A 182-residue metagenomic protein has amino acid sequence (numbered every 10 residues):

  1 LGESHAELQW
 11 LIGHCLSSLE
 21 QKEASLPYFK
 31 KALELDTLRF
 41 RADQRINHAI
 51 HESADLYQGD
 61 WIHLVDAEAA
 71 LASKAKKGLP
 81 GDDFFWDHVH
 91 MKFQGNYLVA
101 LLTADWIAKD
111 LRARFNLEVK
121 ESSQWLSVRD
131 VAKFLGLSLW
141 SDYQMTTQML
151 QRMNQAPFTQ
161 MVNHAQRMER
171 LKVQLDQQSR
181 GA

Functional and structural regions predicted by a protein language model:
L1-A182: Extracellular glycan-modifying ectodomains
